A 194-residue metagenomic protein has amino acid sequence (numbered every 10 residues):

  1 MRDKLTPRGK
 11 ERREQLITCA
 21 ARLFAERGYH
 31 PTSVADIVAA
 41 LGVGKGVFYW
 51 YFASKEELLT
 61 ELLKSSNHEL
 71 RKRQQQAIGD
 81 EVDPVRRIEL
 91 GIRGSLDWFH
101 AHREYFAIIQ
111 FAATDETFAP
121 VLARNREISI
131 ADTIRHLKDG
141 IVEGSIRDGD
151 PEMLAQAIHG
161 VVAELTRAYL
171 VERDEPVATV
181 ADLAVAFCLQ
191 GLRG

Functional and structural regions predicted by a protein language model:
M1-D3, P84, D97-W98, A131-V142 (+2 more regions): C-terminal peripheral helix-coil segments that are non-catalytic and often amphipathic
M1-E11: N-terminal intrinsically disordered/low-complexity leader segments
K10, E14, T18, R22 (+12 more regions): Generic detection of well-ordered alpha-helical segments
Q15, C19-E57, E61: Helix-turn-helix
E61, K72-A101, L154-I158, A178-A181: Hydrophobic alpha-helical connector segments
H68-R71, A101, T117-E143, E152-Q156 (+1 more regions): Amphipathic alpha-helical packing segments from all-alpha helical-bundle domains
F99-T117, R167-V171: Amphipathic alpha-helical segments used for helix-helix packing
